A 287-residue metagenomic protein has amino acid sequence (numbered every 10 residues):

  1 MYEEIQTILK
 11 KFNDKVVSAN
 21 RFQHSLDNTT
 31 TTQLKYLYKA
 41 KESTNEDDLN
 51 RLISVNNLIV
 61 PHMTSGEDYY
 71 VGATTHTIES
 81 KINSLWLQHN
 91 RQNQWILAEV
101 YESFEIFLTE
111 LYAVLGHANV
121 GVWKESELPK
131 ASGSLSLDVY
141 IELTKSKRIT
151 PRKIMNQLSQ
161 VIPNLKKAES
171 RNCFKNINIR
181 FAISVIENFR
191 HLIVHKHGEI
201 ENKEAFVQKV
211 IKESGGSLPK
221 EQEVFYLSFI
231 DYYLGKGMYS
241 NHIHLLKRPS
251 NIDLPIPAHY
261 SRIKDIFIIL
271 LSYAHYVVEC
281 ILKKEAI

Functional and structural regions predicted by a protein language model:
M1-D14, E199-I287: Polyanionic, low-complexity intrinsically disordered segments
M1-V100, I106, A113: Charged alpha-helical initiation segments
K11, S18, E102, I106 (+3 more regions): Alpha-helical scaffold segments in carbohydrate-active enzymes
V17-H24, Y36-Y38, I149-L165, S240-N251: Hydrophobic transmembrane alpha-helix bundles
H24, W123, S170, V278 (+1 more regions): Residue-level signal for secondary-structure boundary elements
L26-T29, Q33-Y38, S43-L52, L158-K175 (+3 more regions): Short, highly charged low-complexity linear segments
K39-N45, N57, G116, K145-R148 (+3 more regions): Short, flexible coil/linker elements and helix-boundary hinge sites characteristic of intrinsically disordered
I59-F189, H197, E201, F206 (+1 more regions): Helix-loop junctions and short alpha-helical segments
